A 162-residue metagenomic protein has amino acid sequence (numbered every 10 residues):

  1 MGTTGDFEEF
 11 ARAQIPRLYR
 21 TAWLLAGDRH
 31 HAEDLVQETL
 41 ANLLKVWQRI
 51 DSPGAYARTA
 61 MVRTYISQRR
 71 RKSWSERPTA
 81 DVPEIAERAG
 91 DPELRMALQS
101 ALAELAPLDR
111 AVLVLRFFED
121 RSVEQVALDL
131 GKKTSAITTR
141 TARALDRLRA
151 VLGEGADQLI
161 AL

Functional and structural regions predicted by a protein language model:
M1-R20, H30-E33, Q48: A short, charge-rich alpha-helical start-of-domain segment used by transcription regulators
G2, E9, R71-A103: Acidic, proline/glycine-rich intrinsically disordered inter-domain spacer in sigma factors
I15, Y19, L40, R58 (+3 more regions): C-terminal flanking helix
Y19, R29-R49, A55-R58: Conserved RNAP core-binding helix
H30, E124, S135-T138: Residues within helix-turn-helix
K45, S52, T59-A80, D91 (+1 more regions): Arg/Lys-rich amphipathic alpha helix in sigma70-family domain 2
V62, I66, L130-E154: DNA-recognition helix of helix-turn-helix
V112-R116: A short pre-motif secondary-structure segment
